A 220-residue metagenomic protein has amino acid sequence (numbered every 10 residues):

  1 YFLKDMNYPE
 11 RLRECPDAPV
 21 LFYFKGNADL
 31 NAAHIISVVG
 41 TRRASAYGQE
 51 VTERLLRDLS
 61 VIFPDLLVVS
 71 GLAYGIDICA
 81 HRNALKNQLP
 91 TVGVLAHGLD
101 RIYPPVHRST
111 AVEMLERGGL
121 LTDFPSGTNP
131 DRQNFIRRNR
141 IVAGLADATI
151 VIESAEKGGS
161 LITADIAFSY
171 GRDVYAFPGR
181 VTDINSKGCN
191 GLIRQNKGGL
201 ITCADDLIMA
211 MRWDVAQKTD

Functional and structural regions predicted by a protein language model:
F2-D220: Glycine-biased, small-residue-rich flexible motifs in mid-sequence functional cores and linkers
